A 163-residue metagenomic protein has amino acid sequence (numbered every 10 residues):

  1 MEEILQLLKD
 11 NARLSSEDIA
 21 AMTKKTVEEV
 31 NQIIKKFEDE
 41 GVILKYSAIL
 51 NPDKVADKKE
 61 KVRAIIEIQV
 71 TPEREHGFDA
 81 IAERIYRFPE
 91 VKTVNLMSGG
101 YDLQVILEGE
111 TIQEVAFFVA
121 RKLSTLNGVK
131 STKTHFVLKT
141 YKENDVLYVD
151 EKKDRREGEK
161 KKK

Functional and structural regions predicted by a protein language model:
M1-K163: A compositional/biophysical signature of low hydrophobicity enriched in polar/charged and small residues
